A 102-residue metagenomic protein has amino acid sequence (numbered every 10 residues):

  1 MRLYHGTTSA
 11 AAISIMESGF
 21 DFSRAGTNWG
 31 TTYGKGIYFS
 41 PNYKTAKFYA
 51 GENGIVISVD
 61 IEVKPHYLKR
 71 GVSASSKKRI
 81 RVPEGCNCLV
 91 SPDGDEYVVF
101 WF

Functional and structural regions predicted by a protein language model:
M1-G54: Glycine-rich loop/turn
L3-T8, F22-G26, N53-F102: Active-site and NAD+-binding cores of ADP-ribose-processing enzymes
